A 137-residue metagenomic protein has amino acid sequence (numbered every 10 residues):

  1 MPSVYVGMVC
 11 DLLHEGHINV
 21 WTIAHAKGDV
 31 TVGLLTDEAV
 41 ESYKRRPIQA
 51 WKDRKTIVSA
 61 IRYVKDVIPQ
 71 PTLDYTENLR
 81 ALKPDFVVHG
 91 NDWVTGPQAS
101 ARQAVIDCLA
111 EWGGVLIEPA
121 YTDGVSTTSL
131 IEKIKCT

Functional and structural regions predicted by a protein language model:
M1-T137: Nucleotidyltransferase catalytic core that binds NTPs
